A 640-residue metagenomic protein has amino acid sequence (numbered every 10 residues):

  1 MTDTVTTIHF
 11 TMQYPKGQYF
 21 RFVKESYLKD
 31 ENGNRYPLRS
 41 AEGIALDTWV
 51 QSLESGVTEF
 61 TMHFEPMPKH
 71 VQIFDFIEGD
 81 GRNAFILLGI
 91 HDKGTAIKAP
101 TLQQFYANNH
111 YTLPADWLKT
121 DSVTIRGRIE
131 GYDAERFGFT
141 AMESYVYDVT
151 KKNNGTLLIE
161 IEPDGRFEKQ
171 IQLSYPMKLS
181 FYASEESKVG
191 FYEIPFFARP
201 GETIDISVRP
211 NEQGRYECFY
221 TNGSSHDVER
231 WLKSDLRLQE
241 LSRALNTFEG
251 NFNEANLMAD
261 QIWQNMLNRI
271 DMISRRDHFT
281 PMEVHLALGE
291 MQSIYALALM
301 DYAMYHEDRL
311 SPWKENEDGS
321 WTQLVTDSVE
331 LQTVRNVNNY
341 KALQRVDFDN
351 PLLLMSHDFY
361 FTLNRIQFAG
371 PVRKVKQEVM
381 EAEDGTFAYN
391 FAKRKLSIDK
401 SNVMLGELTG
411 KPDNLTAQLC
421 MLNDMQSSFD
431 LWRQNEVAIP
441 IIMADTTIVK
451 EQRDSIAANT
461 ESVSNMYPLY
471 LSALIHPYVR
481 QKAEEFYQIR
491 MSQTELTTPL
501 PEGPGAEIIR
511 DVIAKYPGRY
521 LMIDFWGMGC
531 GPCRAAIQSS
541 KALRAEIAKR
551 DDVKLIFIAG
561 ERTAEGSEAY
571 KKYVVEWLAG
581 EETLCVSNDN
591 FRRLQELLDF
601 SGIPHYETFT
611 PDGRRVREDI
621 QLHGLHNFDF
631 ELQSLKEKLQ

Functional and structural regions predicted by a protein language model:
V5-Y14: Short, well-ordered beta-strand segments enriched in hydrophobic/aromatic residues
Q13-L53: The feature marks short-to-medium sequence segments in extracytoplasmic or secretory-pathway proteins
R39-I73, G81: Short, solvent-exposed, Trp/other aromatic-anchored flexible loops in extracytoplasmic proteins
G89-P281: A non-transmembrane, solvent-exposed segment enriched in polar/low-complexity residues
P210-G518: Oxidative protein folding and maturation machinery
D511-R534, S540: Short active-site neighborhood of thiol/selenol oxidoreductases, capturing the structured segment around
A535-E576, N588-Q595: Structural microenvironment flanking redox-active thiols in thiol-disulfide oxidoreductases
S587-S634: Thiol/disulfide oxidoreductase modules built on the thioredoxin-like
